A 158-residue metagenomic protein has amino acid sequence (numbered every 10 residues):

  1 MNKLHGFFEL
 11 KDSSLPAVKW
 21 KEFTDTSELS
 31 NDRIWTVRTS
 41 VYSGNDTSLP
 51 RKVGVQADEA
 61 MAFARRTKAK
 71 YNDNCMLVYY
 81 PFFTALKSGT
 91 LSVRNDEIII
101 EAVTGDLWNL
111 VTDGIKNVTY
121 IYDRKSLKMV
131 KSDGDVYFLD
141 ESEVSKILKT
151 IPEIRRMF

Functional and structural regions predicted by a protein language model:
M1-F158: Nucleotide/phosphate-binding sheet-loop regions of phosphoryl- and nucleotidyl-transfer enzymes
